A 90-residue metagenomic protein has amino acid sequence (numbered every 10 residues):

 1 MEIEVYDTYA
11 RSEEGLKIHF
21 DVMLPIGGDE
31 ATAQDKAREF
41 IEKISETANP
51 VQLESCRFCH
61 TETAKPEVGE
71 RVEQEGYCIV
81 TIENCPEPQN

Functional and structural regions predicted by a protein language model:
M1-I18: Short, charged/polar N-terminal "headpieces" of proteins
Y6-T8, V22, A37, I79: Generic structural hydrophobic/aromatic packing signal, biased to beta-strands
R11-E13, P25-D29, I82-N84: Generic structural motif
G15, G27-G28, G69, G76: Residue-identity detector for glycine
I18-I44: Short, flexible N-terminal segments of the mature chain
K36-N90: Acidic, low-complexity intrinsically disordered segments
